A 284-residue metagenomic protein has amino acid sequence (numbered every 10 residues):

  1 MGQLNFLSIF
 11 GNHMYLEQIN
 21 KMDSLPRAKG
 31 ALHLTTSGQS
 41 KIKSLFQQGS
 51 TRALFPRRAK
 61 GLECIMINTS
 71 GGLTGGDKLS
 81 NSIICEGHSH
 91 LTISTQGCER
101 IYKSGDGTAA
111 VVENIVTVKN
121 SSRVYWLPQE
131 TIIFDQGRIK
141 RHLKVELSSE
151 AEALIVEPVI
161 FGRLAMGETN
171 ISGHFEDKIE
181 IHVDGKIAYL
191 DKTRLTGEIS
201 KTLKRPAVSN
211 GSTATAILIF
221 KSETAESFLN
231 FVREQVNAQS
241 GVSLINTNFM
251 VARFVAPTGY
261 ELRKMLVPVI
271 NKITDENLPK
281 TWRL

Functional and structural regions predicted by a protein language model:
F6-N120, V124-E130, D135, H142: N-terminal, charged/glycine-rich beta-strand/loop interface patches
I19-D23, R27-K29, L34-Q48, G61 (+7 more regions): N-terminal intrinsically disordered, cationic/polar leader segments that include organellar targeting peptides
T51-F55, Y102-G107, Q136-R138, L164-E168 (+2 more regions): A short, polar/proline- and glycine-enriched secondary-structure boundary/capping micro-motif
Q129-T131, V156-F161: Short, surface-exposed recognition loops or helix-turn segments adjacent to catalytic cores
G137, H142-K144, E152, P158: Basic (Lys/Arg-enriched) interaction patch that binds polyanionic ligands
V159, R163-N271, D275-L284: A structural signal for small-residue-enriched, beta-sheet-centric alpha/beta enzyme cores and oligomeric scaffold folds
